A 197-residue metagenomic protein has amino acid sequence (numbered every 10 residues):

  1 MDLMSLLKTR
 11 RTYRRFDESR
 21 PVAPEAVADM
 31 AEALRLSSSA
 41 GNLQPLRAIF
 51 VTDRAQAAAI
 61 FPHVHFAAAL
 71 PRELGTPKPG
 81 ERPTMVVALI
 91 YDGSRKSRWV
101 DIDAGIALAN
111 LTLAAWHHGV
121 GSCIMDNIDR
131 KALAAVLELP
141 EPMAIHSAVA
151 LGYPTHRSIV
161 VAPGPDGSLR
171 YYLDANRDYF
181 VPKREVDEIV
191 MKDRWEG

Functional and structural regions predicted by a protein language model:
M1-G197: Acidic, surface-exposed loops and disordered segments
